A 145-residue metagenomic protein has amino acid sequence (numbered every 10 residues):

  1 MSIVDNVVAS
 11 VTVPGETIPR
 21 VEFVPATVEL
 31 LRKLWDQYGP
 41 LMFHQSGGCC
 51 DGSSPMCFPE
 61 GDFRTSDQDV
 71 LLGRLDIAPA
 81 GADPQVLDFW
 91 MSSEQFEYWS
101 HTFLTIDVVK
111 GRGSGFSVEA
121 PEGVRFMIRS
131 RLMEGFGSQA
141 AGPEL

Functional and structural regions predicted by a protein language model:
M1-L145: Domain-level signature for proteins that mediate thiol-based redox and metal-cofactor handling
